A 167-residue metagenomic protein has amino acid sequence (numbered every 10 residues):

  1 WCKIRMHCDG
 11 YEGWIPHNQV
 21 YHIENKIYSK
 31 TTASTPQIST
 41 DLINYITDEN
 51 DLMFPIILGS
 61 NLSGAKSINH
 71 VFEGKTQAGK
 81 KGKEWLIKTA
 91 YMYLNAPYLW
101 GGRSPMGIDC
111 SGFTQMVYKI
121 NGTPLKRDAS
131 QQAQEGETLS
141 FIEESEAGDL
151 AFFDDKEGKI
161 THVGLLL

Functional and structural regions predicted by a protein language model:
W1-K3: Short aromatic-glycine-enriched beta-strand elements
R5-A96: Boundary regions of SH3-family modules and the immediately adjacent low-complexity/disordered segments in eukaryotic
G82, P105-M106, E143: Extracytoplasmic/periplasmic, Sec-exported soluble proteins
A90, S104-N121: Active-site nucleophilic cysteine motif
Y98-G102, R127-A129: Surface-exposed patches in mature extracellular/periplasmic domains of secreted proteins
G101-I108, G136-T138: A glycine-rich, coil/turn loop motif that links secondary-structure elements
T123-L167: ...with weaker cross-activation on analogous glycine-rich loops/strands in unrelated enzymes
